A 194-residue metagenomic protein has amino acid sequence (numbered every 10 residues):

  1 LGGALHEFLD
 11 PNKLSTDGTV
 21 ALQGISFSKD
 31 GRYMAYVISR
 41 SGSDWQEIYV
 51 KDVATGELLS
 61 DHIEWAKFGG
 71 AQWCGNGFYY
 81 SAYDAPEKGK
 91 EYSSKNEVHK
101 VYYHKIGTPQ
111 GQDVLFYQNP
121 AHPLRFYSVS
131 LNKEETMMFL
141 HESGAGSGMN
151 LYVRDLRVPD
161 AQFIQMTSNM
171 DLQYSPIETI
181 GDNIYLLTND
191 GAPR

Functional and structural regions predicted by a protein language model:
G2, D30, S41-G42, E134 (+4 more regions): Short strand-connecting beta-turns/loops that link adjacent beta-strands
G2-A21, K51-K67, Y92-N96, H104-R125 (+1 more regions): Multi-bladed beta-propeller domains
L9-N12, K29-G31, I38, G42 (+1 more regions): Generic hydrophobic/packing signal
L14-V20, I38-E47, H62-K67, S81-K100 (+4 more regions): A flexible loop/linker signature enriched in serine peptidases of the S9 family
T16-V37, E64-S81, A121-H141, M170-L187: Conserved beta-propeller blade repeats
G75, F116, S130-V158: Gly/Pro-rich turn-and-neighbor structural signature
V158-Q162, P176-T179, N183, D190-R194: C-terminal, active-site-flanking charged/polar segments
